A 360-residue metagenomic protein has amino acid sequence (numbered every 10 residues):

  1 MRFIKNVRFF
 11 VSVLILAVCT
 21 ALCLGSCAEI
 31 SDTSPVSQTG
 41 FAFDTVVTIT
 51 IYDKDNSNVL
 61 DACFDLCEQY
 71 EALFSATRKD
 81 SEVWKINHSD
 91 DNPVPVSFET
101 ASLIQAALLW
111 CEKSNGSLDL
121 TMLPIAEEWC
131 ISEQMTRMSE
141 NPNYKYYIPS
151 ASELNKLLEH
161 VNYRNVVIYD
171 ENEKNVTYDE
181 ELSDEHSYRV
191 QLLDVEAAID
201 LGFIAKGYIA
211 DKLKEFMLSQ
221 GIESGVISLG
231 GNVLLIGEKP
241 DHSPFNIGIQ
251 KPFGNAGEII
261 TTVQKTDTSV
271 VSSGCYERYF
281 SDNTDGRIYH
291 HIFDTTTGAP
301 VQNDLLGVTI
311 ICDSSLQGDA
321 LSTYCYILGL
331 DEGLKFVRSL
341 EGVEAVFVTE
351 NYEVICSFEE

Functional and structural regions predicted by a protein language model:
R2-E360: Mature catalytic core of soluble alpha/beta enzymes
